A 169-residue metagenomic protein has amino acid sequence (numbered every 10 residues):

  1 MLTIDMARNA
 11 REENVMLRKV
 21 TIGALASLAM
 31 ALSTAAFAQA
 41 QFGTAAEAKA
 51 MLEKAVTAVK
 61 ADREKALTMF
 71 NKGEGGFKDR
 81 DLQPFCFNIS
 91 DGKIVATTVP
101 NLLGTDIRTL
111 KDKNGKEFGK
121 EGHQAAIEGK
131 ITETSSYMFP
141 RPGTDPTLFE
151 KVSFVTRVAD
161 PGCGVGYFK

Functional and structural regions predicted by a protein language model:
L2-K169: N-terminal membrane-sensor/transducer module of prokaryotic signaling receptors
